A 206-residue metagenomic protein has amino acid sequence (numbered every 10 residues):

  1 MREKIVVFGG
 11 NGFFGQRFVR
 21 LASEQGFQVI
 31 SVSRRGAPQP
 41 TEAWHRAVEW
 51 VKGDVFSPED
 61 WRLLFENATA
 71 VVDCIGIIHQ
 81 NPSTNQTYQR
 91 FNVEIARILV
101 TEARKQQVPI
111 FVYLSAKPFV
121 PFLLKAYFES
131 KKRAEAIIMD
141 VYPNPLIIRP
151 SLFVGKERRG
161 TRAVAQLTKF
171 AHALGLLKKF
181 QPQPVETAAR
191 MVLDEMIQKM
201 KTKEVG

Functional and structural regions predicted by a protein language model:
K4, T69-A70, I110: Structural motif
K4-Q25: N-terminal Rossmann NAD(P)H-binding glycine-rich loop of SDR-like oxidoreductase domains
G10, R34, A116, G155: Cofactor-binding loop segments of dinucleotide-utilizing enzymes, especially the Rossmann-like FAD- and NAD(P)+-binding
N11, Q25, P121-G206: Oxidoreductase cofactor-interface core, primarily capturing Rossmann-like NAD(P)-dependent enzymes
Q28, N85, R90-E135, V141 (+1 more regions): Conserved Rossmann-fold NAD(P)-dependent oxidoreductase catalytic core, especially the SDR/UDP-sugar
V32-Q39: Short, polar loop motifs at secondary-structure junctions
P38, W44-I98, E102-K105: NAD(P)H-binding glycine-rich loop region in Rossmannoid oxidoreductase-like domains and their noncatalytic homologs
I77-I78, P118, F153: Short glycine-rich anion-binding loops that position phosphate/pyrophosphate groups of nucleotides and phosphorylated
